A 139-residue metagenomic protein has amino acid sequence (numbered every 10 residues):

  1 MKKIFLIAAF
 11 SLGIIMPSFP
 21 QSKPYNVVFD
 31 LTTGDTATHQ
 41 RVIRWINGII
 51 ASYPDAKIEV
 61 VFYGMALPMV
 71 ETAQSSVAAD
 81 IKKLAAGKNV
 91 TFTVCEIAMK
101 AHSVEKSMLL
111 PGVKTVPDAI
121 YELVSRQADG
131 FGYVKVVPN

Functional and structural regions predicted by a protein language model:
M1-I4: Positively charged n-region of N-terminal signal peptides that target proteins for export
I7-I15: Bacterial N-terminal signal peptides
P20-N139: Secreted/extracellular ectodomain signature
